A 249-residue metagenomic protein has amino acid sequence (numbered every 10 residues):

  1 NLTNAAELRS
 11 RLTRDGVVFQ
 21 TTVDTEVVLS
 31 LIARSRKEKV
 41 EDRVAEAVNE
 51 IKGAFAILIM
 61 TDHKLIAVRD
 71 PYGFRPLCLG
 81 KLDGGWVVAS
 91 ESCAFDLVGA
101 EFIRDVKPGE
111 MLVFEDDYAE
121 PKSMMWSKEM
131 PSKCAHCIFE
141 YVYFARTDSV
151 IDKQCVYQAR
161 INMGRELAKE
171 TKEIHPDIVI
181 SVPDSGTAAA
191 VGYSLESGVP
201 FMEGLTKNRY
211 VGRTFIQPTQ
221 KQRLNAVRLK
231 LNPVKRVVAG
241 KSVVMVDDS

Functional and structural regions predicted by a protein language model:
N1, L8, V179, G186-Y193 (+3 more regions): Extended, hydrophobic alpha-helical segments in both membrane/secreted and soluble proteins
L2-P108, V113-D177, V182: Conserved short alpha-helical segments that host acidic/polar catalytic motifs at enzyme active sites
V17, K37-E38, K172-D177, L195-G204 (+1 more regions): Secondary-structure transition/capping motifs at alpha-helix termini and the adjoining loop/turn into the next element
E26-K39, V191, L195-R213: Amphipathic alpha-helical
T61, A239, D247: A cytosolic small-molecule/anion-sensing beta-strand core signal
G198-V244: Short, glycine/charge-rich flexible loops or terminal/linker lids adjacent to PRPP-binding catalytic cores
